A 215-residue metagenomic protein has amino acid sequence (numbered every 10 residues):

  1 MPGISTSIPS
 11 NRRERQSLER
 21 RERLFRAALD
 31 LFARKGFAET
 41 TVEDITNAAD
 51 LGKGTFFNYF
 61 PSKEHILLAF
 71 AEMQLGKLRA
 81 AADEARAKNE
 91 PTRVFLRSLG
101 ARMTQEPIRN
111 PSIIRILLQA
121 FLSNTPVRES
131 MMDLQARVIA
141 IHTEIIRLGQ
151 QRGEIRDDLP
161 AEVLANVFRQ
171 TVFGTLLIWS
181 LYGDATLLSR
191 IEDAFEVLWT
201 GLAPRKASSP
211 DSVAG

Functional and structural regions predicted by a protein language model:
M1-K35, E39-L51, H65: Basic, helix-initiating cap at the start of DNA-binding domains
L18-R26, A38-E39, D50, Y59-D83 (+3 more regions): An amphipathic alpha-helix adjacent to DNA-recognition modules
F32, F37, T41-V42, G52-K53 (+5 more regions): Amphipathic alpha-helical segments enriched in hydrophobic/aromatic and basic residues that form the DNA-contacting
R34-A38, N89, N110, R152: Short coil/turn segments at alpha/beta junctions that flank glycine-rich nucleotide-binding fingerprints
A69, A80-S112, A161, A165-F168 (+4 more regions): Hydrophobic alpha-helical connector segments
T104-T143, V163: Short secondary-structure transition hinges
Q119, R128, Q150-E196, K206-G215: Hydrophobic/aromatic-rich alpha-helical bundle segments in the mid-to-C-terminal region
